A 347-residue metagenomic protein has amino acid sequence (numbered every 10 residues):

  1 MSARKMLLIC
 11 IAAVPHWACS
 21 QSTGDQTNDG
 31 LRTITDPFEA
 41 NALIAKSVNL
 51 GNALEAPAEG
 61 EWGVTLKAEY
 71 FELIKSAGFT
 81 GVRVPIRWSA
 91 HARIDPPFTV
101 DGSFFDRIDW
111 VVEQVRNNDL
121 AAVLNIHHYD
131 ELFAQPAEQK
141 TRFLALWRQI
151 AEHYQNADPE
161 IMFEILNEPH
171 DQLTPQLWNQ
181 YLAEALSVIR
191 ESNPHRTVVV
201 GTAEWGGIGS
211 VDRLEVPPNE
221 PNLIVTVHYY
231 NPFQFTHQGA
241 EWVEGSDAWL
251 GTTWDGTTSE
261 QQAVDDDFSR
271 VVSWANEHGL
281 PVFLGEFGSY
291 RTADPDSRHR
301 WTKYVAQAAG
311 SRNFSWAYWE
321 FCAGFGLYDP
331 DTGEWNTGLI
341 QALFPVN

Functional and structural regions predicted by a protein language model:
M1-L7: Bacterial N-terminal signal peptides that target proteins for export
W17-A18: C-terminal motif of bacterial Sec signal peptides marking the signal peptidase cleavage site
Q21-R83, F98-T99, V272-W274, A342: N-terminal carbohydrate-binding accessory modules
L50-L66, A90-D101, Q234-A263: Acidic/histidine-rich helix-loop elements that form or flank divalent-metal/phosphate-binding sites at the catalytic
V64, F71-T80, P97-H128, L132-M162 (+2 more regions): An active-site-proximal structural segment forming one wall of the substrate-binding cleft that immediately precedes
L144-S259, D265-Y290, S311-F314: Active-site region of glycoside hydrolase catalytic domains
D294-N347: Aromatic-rich peripheral "rim/lid" segments of glycoside hydrolase catalytic domains that contact and position glycan
